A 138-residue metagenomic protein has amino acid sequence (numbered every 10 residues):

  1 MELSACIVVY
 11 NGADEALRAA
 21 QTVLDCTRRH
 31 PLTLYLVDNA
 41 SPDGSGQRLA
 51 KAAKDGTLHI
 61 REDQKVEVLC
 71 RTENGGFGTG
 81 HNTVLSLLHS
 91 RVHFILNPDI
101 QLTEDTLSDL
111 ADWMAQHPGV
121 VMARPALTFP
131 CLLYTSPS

Functional and structural regions predicted by a protein language model:
E2-S4, T33: Cell-envelope/extracellular polymer assembly enzymes that use nucleotide-activated donors
T22-P31: Short, acidic, metal-binding catalytic loop of nucleotide-sugar glycosyltransferases
D38-Q47: A conserved acidic beta->alpha catalytic loop
C70-L88: Glycine-rich, basic loop-to-helix element that forms the pyrophosphate-binding segment of sugar-nucleotide handling
H93: Short aromatic/hydrophobic "clamp" motif used to bind/position activated sugar donors
N97-Q101: The conserved acidic donor/metal-binding loop of glycosyltransferases
D105-L133: Conserved donor NDP-sugar-binding/catalytic core segment of glycosyltransferases
Y134-S138: Conserved small/polar residues in nucleotide/adenosyl-binding loops
